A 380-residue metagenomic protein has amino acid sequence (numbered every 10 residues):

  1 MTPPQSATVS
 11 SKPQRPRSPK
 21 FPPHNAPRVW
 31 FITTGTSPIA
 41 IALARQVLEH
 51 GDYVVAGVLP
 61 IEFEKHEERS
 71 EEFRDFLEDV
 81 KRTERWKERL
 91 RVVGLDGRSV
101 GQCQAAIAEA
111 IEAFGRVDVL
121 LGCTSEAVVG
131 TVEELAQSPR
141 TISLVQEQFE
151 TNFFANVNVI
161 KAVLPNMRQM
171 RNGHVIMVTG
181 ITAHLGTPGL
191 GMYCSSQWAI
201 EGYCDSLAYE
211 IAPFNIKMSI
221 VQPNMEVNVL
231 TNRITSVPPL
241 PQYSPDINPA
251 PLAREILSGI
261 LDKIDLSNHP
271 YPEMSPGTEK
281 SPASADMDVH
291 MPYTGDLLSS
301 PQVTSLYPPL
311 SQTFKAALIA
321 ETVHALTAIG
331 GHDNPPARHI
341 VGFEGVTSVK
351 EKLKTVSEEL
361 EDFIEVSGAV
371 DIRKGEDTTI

Functional and structural regions predicted by a protein language model:
P13-I61: Canonical Rossmann dinucleotide-binding motif of NAD(H)/NADP(H)-dependent dehydrogenases/reductases, specifically
V80-G101: Rossmann-fold cofactor-recognition segment
W86-R91, E109-G122, V128-T131, T141 (+1 more regions): A glycine-rich helix->loop->beta "capping" turn within Rossmann-like NAD(P)(H)-dependent oxidoreductase domains
A127-Q146, G189-M192: Conserved mid-core segment of classical short-chain dehydrogenase/reductases
I160, S196: Active-site helix of classical SDR
L185, S206-I216: Active-site-adjacent segment of SDR/Rossmann-fold oxidoreductases
P213-P335: SDR active-site lid
